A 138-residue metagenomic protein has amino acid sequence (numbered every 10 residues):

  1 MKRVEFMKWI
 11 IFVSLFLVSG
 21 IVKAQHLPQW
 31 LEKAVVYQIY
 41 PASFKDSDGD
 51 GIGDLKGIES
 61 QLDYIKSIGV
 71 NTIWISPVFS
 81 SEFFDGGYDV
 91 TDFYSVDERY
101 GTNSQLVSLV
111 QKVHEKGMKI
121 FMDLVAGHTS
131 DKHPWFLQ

Functional and structural regions predicted by a protein language model:
M1-I11: Bacterial N-terminal signal peptides that target proteins for export
L15-F16: Sec-dependent N-terminal signal peptides of Gram-positive bacterial secreted proteins and lipoproteins
Q25-Q138: Acidic/aromatic-lined carbohydrate-recognition and catalytic surfaces of CAZymes acting on diverse glycans
